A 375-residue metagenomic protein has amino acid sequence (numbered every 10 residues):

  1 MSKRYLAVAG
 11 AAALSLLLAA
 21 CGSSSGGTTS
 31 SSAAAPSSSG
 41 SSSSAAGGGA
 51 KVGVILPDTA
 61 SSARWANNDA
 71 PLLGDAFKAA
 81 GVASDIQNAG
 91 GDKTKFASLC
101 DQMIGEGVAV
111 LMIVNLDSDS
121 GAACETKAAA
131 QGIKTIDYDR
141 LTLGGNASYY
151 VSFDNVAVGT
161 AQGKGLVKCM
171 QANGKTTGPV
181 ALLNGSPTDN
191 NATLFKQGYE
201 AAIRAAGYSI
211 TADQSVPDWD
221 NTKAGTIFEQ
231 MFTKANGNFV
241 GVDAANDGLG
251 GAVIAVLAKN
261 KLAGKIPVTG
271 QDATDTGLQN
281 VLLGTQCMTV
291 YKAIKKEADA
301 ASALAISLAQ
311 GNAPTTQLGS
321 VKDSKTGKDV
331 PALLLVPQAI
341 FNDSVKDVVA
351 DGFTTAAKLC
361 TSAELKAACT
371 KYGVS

Functional and structural regions predicted by a protein language model:
V8, G48, L183-P187, N191 (+2 more regions): Hinge/cleft segment of the Venus flytrap/periplasmic-binding protein
A20-A34, S38-S41: Bacterial lipoprotein signal-peptidase II cleavage site
A46-G47, K51-A97, V114-S118, N184-L194 (+1 more regions): Extracytoplasmic "Venus flytrap"
G48, V52, F96, V151-G178 (+4 more regions): Hydrophobic alpha-helical segments within soluble ligand-binding/sensing domains
R64-A79, V158-G165, N190-S209, I227 (+1 more regions): Short, solvent-exposed amphipathic alpha-helices that sit in or adjacent to ligand/effector-binding or catalytic
F77-A89, G178-L182, E200-N221: Short beta-strand elements in bilobed, periplasmic/extracellular small-molecule ligand-binding domains
D101, G105, V110-A130, Y199 (+1 more regions): Hydrophobic alpha-helical
D119-A157, K164, K168, N173-P179 (+2 more regions): Flexible loop/hinge segments that line or gate small-molecule binding clefts
